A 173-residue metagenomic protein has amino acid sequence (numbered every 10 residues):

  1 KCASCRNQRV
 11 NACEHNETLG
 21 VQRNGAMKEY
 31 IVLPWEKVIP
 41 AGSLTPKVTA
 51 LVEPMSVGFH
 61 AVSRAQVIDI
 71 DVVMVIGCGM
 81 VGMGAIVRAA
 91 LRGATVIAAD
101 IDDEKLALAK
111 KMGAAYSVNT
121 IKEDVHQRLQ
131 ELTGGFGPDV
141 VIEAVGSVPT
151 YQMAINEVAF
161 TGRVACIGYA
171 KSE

Functional and structural regions predicted by a protein language model:
K1, R9, V21, A26 (+5 more regions): Gly/Ser/Thr-rich helix-start
A3-I76: NAD(P)H dinucleotide-binding glycine-rich loop of Rossmann-like/cofactor-binding domains, especially the beta1-alpha1
S4-N7, L91, K111, A159: Flexible glycine/serine/alanine-rich "lid" or loop that lines and gates the nucleotide-sugar donor pocket in diverse
R9, K37, G79, D102-E104 (+3 more regions): A generic "binding-loop/recognition-motif" signal
C13, G25, Y30, S63 (+5 more regions): Basic, gly/Ser/Thr/Pro-rich low-complexity segments located predominantly at protein N termini
I39, M74, I97, R163-A165: Structural detector of well-ordered beta-strand residues that form the stable sheet scaffold of enzyme domains
L44-E123, Q127: Mid-domain Rossmann-like dinucleotide-binding core that forms the NAD(H)/NADP(H) cofactor-binding site
A65, A107, K111-E173: Glycine-rich cofactor phosphate-binding loops and adjacent beta1-alpha1 units of small-molecule cofactor enzyme domains
